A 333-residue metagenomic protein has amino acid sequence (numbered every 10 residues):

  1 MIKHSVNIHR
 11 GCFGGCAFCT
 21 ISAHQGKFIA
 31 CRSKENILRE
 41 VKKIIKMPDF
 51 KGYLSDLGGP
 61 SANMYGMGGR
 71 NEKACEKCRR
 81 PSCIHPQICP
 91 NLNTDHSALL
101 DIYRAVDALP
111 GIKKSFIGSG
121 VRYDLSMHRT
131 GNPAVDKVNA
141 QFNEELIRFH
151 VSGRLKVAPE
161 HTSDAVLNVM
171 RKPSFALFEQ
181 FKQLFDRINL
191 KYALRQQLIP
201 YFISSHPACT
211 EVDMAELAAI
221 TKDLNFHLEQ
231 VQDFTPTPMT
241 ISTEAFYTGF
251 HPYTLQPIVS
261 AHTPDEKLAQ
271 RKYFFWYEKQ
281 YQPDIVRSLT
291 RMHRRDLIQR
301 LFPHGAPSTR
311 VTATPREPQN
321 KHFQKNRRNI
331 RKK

Functional and structural regions predicted by a protein language model:
M1, S55-G58, F116-G120, A158 (+2 more regions): Short coil/turn segments at secondary-structure boundaries
M1-T20, L38, I45, F50-G58: N-terminal pre-triad scaffold of radical SAM enzymes
C12, I37, V157, V231 (+1 more regions): Conserved, mostly hydrophobic/aromatic
C19-N36: Iron-sulfur (Fe-S) cluster-binding segments and ferredoxin-like electron-carrier domains, especially [2Fe-2S]
K43-I199, I203-P207: Conserved SAM/AdoMet-binding glycine-rich loop
G68-S97, N168-M170, S174-A176, I220-K222 (+2 more regions): Radical SAM enzyme [4Fe-4S]-AdoMet core and its adjacent flexible, acidic and glycine-rich loops/tails across
H206-K222: Catalytic cores of alpha/beta
M239-K333: Radical SAM enzyme core and accessory elements
